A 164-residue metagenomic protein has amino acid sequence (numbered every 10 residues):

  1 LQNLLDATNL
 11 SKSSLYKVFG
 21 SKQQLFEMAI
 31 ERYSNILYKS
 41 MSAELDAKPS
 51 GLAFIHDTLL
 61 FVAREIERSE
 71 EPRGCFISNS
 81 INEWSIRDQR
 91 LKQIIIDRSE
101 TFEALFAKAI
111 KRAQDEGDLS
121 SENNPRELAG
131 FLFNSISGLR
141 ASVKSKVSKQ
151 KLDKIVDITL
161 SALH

Functional and structural regions predicted by a protein language model:
L1-Q24, M28: Helix-turn-helix
M28, S42-R73, P125-L132: Hydrophobic alpha-helical connector segments
E31-Y38: Short, basic, alpha-helical segments at the C-terminal edge of helix-turn-helix-like DNA-binding modules
A53, Q89-D115, R126-G130: Amphipathic alpha-helical packing segments from all-alpha helical-bundle domains
F54, S69-R90: Amphipathic alpha-helical segments used for helix-helix packing
D57-E65, E100-E116, S135, S142-H164: C-terminal peripheral helix-coil segments that are non-catalytic and often amphipathic
S78, E122-S142, I158-A162: Hydrophobic alpha-helical segments that form the core of small-molecule binding pockets and/or dimer interfaces
